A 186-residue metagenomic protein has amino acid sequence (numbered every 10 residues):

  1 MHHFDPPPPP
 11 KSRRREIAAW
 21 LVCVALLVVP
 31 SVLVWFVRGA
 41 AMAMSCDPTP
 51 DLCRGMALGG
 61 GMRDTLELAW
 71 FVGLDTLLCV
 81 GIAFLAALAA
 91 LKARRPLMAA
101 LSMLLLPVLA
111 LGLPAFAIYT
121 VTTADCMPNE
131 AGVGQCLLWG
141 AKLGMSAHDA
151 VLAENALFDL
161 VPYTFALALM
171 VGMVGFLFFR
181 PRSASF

Functional and structural regions predicted by a protein language model:
H2-G73: Transmembrane alpha-helical insertion/packing segments
H2-P6, P181-F186: Short, charged juxtamembrane terminal tails flanking transmembrane helices
R13, I17-L26, L74-P96, D159-A184: Transmembrane alpha-helical segments in integral membrane proteins
L21-G39, L101-A124: Hydrophobic alpha-helical membrane-insertion segments
A40-L68, F116-F158: Interfacial non-cytosolic loop connecting adjacent transmembrane helices
L74-D75, C79, L105, N129-E130: Extended alpha-helical regions
A83-A90, L111-T122, K142: Alpha-helical transmembrane segments in multipass membrane proteins, preferentially the mid-helix core
L97-L104, F186: Contiguous, amphipathic alpha-helical segments that mediate oligomerization or scaffolding in large protein assemblies
